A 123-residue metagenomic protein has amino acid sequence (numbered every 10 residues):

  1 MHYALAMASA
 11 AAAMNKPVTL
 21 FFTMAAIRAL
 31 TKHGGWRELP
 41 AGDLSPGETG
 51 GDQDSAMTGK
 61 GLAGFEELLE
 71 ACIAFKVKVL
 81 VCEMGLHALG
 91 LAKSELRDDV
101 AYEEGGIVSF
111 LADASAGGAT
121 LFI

Functional and structural regions predicted by a protein language model:
M1-A26: Long, hydrophobic N-terminal alpha-helical segment
M1-A4, L30-H33, A92: Short, glycine/acidic-enriched capping/hinge loops at junctions between secondary-structure elements
V18-A25, T49-Q53, F110-S115: Short C-terminal domain-edge/linker segments immediately following a structured domain
A26-L39: N-terminal beta-loop-helix "entrance" segment that forms/cooperates in small-molecule cofactor or anionic ligand
W36-P40, R97-V100: Short, hinge-like loop/turn segments at secondary-structure boundaries
E38-A71: A glycine-rich helix N-cap at a beta->alpha junction
G61-A112, G118: A charged, amphipathic interaction segment
T120-I123: Short hydrophobic/aromatic patches at helix-to-coil boundaries
